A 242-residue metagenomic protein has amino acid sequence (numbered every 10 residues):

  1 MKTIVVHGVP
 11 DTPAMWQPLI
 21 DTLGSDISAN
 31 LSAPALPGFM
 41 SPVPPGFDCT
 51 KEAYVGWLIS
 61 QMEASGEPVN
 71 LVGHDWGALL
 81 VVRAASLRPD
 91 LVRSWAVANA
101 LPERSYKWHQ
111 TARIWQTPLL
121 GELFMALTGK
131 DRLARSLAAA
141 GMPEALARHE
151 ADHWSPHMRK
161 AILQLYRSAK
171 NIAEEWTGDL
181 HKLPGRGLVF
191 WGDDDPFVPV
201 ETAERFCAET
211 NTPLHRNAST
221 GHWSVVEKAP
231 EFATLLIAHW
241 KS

Functional and structural regions predicted by a protein language model:
M1-V43: Conserved HGGG/HGGXW glycine-rich cap/lid loop of the alpha/beta-hydrolase fold
I4-G8, H74, W191: The conserved beta1-alpha1 loop
S32-V72: Active-site loop/oxyanion-hole signature of alpha/beta-hydrolase fold enzymes
G73, G77, V81: Gly/Ala-rich beta-loop-alpha elbow adjacent to hydrolase catalytic centers
S86, S94-L123: Flexible "cap/lid" loop of the alpha/beta hydrolase fold
Y106, L127-H181: Conserved alpha/beta-hydrolase catalytic His-Asp/Glu region
M158-C207, R216, V225: Conserved serine/cysteine hydrolase catalytic core
T220-A233: Catalytic histidine-centered segment of alpha/beta-hydrolase-like enzymes
